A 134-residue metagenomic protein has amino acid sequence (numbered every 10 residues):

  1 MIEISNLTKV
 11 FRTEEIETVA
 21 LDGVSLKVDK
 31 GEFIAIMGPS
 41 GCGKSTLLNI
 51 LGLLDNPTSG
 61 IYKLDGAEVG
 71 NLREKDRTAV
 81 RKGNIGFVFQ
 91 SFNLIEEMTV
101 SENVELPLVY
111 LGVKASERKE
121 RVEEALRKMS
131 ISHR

Functional and structural regions predicted by a protein language model:
M1-I4, V10-G23: A short, flexible loop at the N-terminus of ABC-type nucleotide-binding domains that lies
E15-T18, V69-G86: ABC ATPase NBD coupling module
M37-P39: The feature captures the beta-strand-to-loop junction immediately N-terminal to the Walker
G52: Helix-to-loop junction immediately C-terminal to a conserved catalytic motif
G60-N71: Conserved ABC transporter NBD signature motif
A67-E68, V109, S116-R134: Conserved ABC ATPase "signature" region
E96-P107: Short coil-to-helix segment of the ABC ATPase nucleotide-binding domain corresponding to the Q-loop/switch region
